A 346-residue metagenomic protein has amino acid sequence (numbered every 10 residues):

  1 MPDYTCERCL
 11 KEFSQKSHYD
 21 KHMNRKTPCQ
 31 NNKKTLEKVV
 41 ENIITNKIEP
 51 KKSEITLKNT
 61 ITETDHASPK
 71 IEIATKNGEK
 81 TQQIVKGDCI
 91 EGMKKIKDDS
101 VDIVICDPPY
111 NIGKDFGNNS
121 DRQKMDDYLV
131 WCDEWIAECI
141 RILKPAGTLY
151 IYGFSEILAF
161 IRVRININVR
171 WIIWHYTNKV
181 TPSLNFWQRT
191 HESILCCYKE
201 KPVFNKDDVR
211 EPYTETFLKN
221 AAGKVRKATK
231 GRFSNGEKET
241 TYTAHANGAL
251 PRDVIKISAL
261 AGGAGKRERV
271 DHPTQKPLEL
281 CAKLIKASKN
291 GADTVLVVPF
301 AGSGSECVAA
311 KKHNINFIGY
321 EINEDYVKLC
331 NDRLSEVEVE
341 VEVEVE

Functional and structural regions predicted by a protein language model:
M1-V40: C-terminal recognition-helix end and immediately following basic linker of small zinc-binding "finger" domains
R25-C29, N290, S335-V339: Residue-level marker of structural boundaries
T35-K58: Intrinsically disordered, low-complexity regulatory regions of eukaryotic transcription factors
I55, N59-N77: DnaQ-like (DEDDh/DEDDy) 3′-5′ exonuclease domain used for proofreading and 3′-end trimming on nucleic acids
I73-Y320, E324-V327: Core catalytic lobe of class I
E156, D208-R210, S335-E346: Class I S-adenosyl-L-methionine-dependent methyltransferase module
C330-N331: Conserved SAM-binding loop
